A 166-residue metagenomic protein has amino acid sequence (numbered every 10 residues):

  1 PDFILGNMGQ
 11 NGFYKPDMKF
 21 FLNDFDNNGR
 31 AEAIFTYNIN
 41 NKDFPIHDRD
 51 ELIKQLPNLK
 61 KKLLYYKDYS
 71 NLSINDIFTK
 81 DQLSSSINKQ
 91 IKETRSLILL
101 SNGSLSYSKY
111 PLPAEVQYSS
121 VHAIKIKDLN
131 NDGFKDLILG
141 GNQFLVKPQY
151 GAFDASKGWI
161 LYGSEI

Functional and structural regions predicted by a protein language model:
P1-I166: Beta-propeller-forming repeat regions
